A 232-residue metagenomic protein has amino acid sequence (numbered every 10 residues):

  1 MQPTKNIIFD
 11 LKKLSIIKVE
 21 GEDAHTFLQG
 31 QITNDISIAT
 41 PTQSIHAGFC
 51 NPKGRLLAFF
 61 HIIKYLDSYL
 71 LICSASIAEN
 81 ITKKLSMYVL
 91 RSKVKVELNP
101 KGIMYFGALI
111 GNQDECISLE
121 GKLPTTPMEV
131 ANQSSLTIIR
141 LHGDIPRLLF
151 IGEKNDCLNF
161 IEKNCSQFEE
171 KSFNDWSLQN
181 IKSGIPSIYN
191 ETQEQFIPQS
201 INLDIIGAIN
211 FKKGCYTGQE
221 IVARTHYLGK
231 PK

Functional and structural regions predicted by a protein language model:
M1-K232: Basic, glycine/lysine-rich polyanion-binding surfaces/domains
